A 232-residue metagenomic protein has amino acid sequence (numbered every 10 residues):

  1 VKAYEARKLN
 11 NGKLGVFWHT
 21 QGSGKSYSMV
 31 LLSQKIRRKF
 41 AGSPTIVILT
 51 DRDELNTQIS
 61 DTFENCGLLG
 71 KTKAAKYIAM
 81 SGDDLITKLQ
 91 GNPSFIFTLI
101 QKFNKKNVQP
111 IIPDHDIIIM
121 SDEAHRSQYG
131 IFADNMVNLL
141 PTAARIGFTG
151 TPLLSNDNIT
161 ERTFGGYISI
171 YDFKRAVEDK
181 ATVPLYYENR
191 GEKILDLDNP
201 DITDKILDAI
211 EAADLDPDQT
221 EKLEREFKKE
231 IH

Functional and structural regions predicted by a protein language model:
V1-K8: Pre-Walker A adenine-sensing motif
L9-V16, S28-L55, I59: Conserved SF1/SF2 helicase motif Ia
Q21: The conserved Walker
G24: Conserved glycine(s) of the Walker
D53-M80: Conserved helix-turn-beta segment of the N-terminal RecA-like "Helicase ATP-binding" lobe in SF1/SF2 helicases
M80-I96, P110-I111: Conserved motor-coupling elements within RecA-like helicase/translocase cores
P110-I146: SF2 helicase catalytic motif II
N158-H232: Interdomain helical connector at the RecA1-RecA2 junction of SF1/SF2 helicase-like NTPases
